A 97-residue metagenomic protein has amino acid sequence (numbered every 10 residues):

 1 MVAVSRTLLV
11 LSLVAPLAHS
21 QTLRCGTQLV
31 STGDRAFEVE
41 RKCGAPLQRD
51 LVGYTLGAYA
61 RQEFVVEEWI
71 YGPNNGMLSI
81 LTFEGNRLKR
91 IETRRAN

Functional and structural regions predicted by a protein language model:
V2-V10: Sec-dependent signal peptide recognition, specifically the positively charged N-region followed immediately by
L9-S12, L29-V30: Short N-terminal leader segment in a subset of presequences, especially plant chloroplast and some mitochondrial
A15-L17: N-terminal signal peptide c-region/cleavage motif recognized by signal peptidases
H19-N97: Residues within mature, well-folded domains
